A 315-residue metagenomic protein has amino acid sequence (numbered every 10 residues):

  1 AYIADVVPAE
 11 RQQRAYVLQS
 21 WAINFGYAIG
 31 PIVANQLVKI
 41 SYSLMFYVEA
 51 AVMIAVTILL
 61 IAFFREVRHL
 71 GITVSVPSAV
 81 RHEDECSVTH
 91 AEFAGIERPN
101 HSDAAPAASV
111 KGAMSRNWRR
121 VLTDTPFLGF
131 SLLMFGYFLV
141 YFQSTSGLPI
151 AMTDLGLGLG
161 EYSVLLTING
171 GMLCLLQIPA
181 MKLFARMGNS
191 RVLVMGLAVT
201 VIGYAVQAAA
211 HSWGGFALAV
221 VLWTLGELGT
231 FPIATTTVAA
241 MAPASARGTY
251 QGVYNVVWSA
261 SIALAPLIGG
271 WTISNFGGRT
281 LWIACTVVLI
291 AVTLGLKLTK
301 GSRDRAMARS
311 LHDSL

Functional and structural regions predicted by a protein language model:
A1-I23: Cytoplasmic helix-loop-helix junction between adjacent transmembrane helices in 12-TM secondary transporters
A1-V7, G229-A242: Intracellular juxtamembrane helix-capping segments at the cytosolic ends of symmetry-related transmembrane helices
V38-A51, W271-L289: A membrane-interface helix-boundary motif in multi-pass transporters
I61-V76, L298-S310: Helix-loop junctions on the cytosolic side of multi-pass membrane transporters, especially the intracellular loop
V67-S131, D313-L315: Juxtamembrane intracellular "pre-TM" segments in multi-pass secondary transporters
S146-E161: Short amphipathic helix-loop junctions that connect adjacent transmembrane helices in Major Facilitator Superfamily/SLC
L176-N189, I273: Helix-to-loop junctions at the C-terminal end of transmembrane segments in multipass secondary transporters
R191-V206: Structural signature of the two symmetry-related core transmembrane helices
